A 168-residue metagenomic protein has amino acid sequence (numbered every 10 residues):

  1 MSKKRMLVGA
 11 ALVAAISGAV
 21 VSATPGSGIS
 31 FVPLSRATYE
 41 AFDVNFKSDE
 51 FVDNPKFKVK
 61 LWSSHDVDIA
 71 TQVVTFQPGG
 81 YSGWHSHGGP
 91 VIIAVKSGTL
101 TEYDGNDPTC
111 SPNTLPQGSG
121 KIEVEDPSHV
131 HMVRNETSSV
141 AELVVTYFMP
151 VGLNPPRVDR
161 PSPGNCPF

Functional and structural regions predicted by a protein language model:
K4-G9, G18-D68, S111-T114, D159-F168: A short, N-terminal "cap"/entry segment at the start of jelly-roll beta-barrel domains of the cupin/DSBH fold
S64-V67, G79-A94: A short beta-loop-beta micro-motif enriched in histidine and acidic residues
A70, G89, P127: Exposed loop/turn and edge beta-strand positions of beta-sandwich/beta-sheet ligand-binding modules
T71-T75: Short proline/glycine- and basic residue-enriched helix-capping loop/turn segments at helix->loop/beta transitions
F76, G105-S128: Short acidic-glycine-tyrosine-enriched beta hairpin
S82-H87, D104, R134-N135: Short histidine-centered beta-strand/loop micro-motifs that create catalytic or ligand/metal-coordination sites
H87-C110: Glycine- and acidic-residue-biased ligand/ion/polar-headgroup-sensing regions
P116-S119, P127-N154: Ligand-binding loop in jelly-roll beta-barrel domains
